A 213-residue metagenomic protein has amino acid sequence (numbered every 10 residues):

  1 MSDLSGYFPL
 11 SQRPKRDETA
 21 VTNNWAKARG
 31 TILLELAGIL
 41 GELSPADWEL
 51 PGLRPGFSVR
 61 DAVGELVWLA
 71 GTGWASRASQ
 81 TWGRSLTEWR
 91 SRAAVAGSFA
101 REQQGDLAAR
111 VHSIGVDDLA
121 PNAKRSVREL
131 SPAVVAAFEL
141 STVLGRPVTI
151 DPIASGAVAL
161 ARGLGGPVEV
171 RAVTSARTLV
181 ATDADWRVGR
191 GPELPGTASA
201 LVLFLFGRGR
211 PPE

Functional and structural regions predicted by a protein language model:
M1-A28, I32-E35, E42-L50, P55-D61 (+3 more regions): Structured surface interface patches that mediate subunit assembly and partner/cofactor docking
S85-G97, R101: Conserved, aromatic- and glycine-enriched, well-ordered alpha/beta core segments that occur as contiguous structural
